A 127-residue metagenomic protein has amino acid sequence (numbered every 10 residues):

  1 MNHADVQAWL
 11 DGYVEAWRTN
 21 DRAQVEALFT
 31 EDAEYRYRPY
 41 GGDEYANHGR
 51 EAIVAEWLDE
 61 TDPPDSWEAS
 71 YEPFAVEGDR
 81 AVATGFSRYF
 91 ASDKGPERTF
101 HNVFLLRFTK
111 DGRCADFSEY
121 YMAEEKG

Functional and structural regions predicted by a protein language model:
N2-D21: Short, aromatic-enriched amphipathic alpha-helices that serve as compact interaction elements
H3, R22-G78: A solvent-exposed, acidic/Ser-Thr-rich amphipathic alpha-helical stretch
D5, V54-G127: A beta-strand edge to alpha-helix "cap/lid" segment located at domain peripheries
L10, E26, T99-H101: Hydrophobic face of alpha-helices
L10, R38-P39, A91: Residue-level detector of alpha-helix boundaries and kinks
T19, A27, D111-C114: Alpha-helix termination/capping residues and helix-transition junctions
